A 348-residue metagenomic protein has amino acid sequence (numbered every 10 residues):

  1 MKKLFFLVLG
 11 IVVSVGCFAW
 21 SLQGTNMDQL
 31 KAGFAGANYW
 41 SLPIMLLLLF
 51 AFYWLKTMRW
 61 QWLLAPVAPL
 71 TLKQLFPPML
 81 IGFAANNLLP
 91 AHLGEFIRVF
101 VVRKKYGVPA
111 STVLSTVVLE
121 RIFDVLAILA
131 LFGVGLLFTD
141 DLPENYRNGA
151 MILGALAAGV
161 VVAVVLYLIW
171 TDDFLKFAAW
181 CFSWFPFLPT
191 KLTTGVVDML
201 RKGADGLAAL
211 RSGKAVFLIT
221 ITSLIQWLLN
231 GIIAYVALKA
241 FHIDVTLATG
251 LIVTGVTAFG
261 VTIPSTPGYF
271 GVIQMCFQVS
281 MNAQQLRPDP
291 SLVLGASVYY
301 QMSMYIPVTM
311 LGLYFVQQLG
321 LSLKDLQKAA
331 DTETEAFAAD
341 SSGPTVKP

Functional and structural regions predicted by a protein language model:
M1-A32, G82-F187, F270-P348: Transmembrane helix-loop-helix hairpins in multi-pass inner-membrane proteins
K31-N38, V67-L72, Y106, D205-S212 (+1 more regions): Helix-boundary and loop/linker segments of multi-pass membrane transporters
F34-P43, E144-A157, R211-F217: Juxtamembrane helix-entry segments on the extracytoplasmic side of multipass membrane proteins
L47, A51, I81, V118-I122 (+4 more regions): Hydrophobic residues within alpha-helical transmembrane segments of multi-pass solute transporters/permease subunits
A51-M58, L63-A65, N86-F96, T262-M275: Short helix-coil transition sites and intra-membrane helix breaks within transmembrane domains of multi-pass
Q74-L80, Q226-V236, T246-T262, I273-Q274: Hydrophobic alpha-helical segments embedded in the membrane of multi-pass proteins
G195-F241, L247: Alpha-helical transmembrane segments and their immediate interhelical loop/hinge regions in multi-pass membrane
V253-P267, Y300-P307: Transmembrane helix-bundle signature of multi-pass secondary active exporters and lipid flippases
